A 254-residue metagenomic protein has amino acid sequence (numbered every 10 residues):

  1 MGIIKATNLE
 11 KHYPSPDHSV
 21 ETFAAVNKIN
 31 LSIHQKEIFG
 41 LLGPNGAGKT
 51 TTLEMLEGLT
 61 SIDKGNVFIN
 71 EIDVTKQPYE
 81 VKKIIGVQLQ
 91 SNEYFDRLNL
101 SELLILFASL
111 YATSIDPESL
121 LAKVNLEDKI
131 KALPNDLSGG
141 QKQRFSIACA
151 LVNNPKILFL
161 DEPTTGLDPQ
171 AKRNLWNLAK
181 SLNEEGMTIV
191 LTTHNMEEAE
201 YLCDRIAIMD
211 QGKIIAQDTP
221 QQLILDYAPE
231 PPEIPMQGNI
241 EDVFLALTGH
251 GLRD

Functional and structural regions predicted by a protein language model:
G65-D73, E80-V81: Conserved ABC transporter NBD signature motif
I105, S109, S114-K129: Conserved ABC ATPase "signature" region
L133-L137: Conserved ABC ATPase signature
N154: Conserved catalytic motifs of ABC-family nucleotide-binding domains
L158-D161: Catalytic Walker B motif of ABC-type/P-loop ATPase nucleotide-binding domains
Q217-D218: ABC ATPase "signature
